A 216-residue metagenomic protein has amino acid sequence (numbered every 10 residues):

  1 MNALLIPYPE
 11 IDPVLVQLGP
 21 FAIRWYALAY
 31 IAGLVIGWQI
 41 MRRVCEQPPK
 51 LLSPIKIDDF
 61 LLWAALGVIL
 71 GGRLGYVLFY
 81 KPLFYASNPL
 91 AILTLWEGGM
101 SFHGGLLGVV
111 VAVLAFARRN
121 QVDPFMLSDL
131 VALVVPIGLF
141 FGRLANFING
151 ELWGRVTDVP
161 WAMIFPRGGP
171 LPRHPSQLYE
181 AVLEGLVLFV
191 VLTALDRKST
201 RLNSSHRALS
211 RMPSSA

Functional and structural regions predicted by a protein language model:
M1-R201, R207, R211-S214: Hydrophobic, membrane-interfacing alpha helices
